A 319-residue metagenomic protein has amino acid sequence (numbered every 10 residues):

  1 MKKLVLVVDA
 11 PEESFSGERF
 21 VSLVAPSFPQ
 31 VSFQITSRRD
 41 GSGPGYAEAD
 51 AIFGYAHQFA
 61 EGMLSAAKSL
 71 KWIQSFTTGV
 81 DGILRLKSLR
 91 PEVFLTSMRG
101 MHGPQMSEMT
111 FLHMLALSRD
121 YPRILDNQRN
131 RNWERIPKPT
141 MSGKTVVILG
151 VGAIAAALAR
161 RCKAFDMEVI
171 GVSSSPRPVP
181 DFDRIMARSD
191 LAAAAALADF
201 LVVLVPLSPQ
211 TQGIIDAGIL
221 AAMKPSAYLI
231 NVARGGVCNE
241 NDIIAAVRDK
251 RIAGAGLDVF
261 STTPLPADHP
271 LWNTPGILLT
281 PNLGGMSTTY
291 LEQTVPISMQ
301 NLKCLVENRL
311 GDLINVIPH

Functional and structural regions predicted by a protein language model:
M1-A51: N-terminal glycine-/charge-rich "phosphate-binding" loop or analogous flexible N-terminal tail
F20, T96-M109, R123, T263-H319: C-terminal helix-to-coil terminal segments
T36-Y46, E61-G62, D183-L197: Short acidic low-complexity segments
D50-L125: Phosphate/diphosphate ligand-binding glycine-rich loop within oxidoreductases
G62-S69, L86-P91, L220-P225, A246-K250 (+1 more regions): Short, conserved loop/helix-junction motifs that constitute active-site signature segments in enzyme catalytic cores
I124-A157, R184-I185: Glycine-rich NAD(P)-binding loop of Rossmann-like domains
A164-D181: NAD(P)-binding Rossmann-fold cofactor-contacting core
P176-P270: Rossmann-like adenosine-cofactor binding region
